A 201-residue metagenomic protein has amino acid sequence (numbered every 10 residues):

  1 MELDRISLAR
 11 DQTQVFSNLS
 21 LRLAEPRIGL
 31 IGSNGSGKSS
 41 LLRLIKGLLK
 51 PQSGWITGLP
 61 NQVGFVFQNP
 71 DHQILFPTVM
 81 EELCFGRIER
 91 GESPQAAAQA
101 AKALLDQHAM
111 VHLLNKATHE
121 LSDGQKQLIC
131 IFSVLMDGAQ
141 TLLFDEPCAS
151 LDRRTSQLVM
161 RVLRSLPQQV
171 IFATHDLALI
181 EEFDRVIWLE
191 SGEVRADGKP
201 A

Functional and structural regions predicted by a protein language model:
M1-L3, V15-N18, L23: Conserved structural motif at the start of ABC-family nucleotide-binding domains
I31-S33: The feature captures the beta-strand-to-loop junction immediately N-terminal to the Walker
K46: Helix-to-loop junction immediately C-terminal to a conserved catalytic motif
Q95-L113: Conserved ABC ATPase "signature" region
A117-L121, Q125: Conserved ABC ATPase signature
I131-F132: Hydrophobic anchor residue at the start of the ABC signature
L142-E146: Catalytic Walker B motif of ABC-type/P-loop ATPase nucleotide-binding domains
